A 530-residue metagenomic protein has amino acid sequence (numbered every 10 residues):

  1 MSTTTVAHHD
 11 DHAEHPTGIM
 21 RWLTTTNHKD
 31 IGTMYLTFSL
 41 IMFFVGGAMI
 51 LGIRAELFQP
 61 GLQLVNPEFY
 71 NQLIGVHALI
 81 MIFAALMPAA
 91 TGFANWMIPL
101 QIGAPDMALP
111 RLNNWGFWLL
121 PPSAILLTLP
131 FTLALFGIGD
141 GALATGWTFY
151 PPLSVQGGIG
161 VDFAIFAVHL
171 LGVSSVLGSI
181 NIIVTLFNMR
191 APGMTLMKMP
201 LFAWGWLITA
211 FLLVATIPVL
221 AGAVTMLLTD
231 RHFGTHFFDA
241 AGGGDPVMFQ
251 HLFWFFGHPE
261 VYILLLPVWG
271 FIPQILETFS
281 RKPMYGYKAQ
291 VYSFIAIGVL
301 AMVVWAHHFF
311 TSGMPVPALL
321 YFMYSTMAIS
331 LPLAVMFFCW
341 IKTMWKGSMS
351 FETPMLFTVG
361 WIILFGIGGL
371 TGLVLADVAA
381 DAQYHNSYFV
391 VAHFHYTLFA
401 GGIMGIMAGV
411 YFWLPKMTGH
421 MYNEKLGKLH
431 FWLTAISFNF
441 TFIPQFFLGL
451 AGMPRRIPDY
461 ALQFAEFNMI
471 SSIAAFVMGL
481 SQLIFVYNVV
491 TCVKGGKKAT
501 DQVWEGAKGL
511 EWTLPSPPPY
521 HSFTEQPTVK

Functional and structural regions predicted by a protein language model:
S2-K530: Membrane-embedded and interfacial regions of multi-pass energy-transducing membrane proteins
